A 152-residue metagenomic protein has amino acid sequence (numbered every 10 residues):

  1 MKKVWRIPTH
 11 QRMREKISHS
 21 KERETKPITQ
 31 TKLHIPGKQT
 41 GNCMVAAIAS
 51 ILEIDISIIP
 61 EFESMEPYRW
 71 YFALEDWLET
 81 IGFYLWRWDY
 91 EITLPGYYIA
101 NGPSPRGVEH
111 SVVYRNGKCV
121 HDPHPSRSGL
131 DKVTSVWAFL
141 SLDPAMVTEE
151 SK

Functional and structural regions predicted by a protein language model:
K2-F83, K152: Active-site nucleophile-adjacent alpha helix/oxyanion-hole segment immediately C-terminal to the catalytic cysteine
I56-E109, Y114-D143: Conserved active-site-adjacent core of cysteine acyl-enzyme catalytic domains
M146-V147: Disulfide-stabilized extracellular recognition modules
